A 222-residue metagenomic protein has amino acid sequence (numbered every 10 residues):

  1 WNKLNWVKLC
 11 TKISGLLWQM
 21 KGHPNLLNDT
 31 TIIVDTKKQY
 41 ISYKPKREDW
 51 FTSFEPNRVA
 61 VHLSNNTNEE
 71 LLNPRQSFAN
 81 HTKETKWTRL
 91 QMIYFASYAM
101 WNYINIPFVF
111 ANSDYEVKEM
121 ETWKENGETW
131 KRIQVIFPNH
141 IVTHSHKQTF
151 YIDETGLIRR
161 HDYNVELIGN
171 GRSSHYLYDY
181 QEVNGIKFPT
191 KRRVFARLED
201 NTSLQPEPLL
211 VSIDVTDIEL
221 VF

Functional and structural regions predicted by a protein language model:
W1-L71: N-terminal mature ectodomain segment of secretory-pathway/periplasmic proteins
K3, D35-T36, M120-W130, V183: Short, ordered beta-strand-loop transition motifs
C10-S14, D35, K44, H62 (+7 more regions): A structural detector for beta-sheet-dominated domains
G15-L27, K38-P45, W101-E116, F137-V142 (+1 more regions): Short, solvent-exposed secondary-structure boundary motifs
T30-I32, W50, E121, Q148 (+1 more regions): Residue-level detector of beta-strand structural context in well-folded domains
R47, F108-M120, E207-F222: Intrinsically disordered terminal and processing segments
N65-I141: Flexible, processing/modification-adjacent segments and terminal tails in exported/periplasmic/extracellular proteins
E128-F222: Gly/Pro-enriched, hydrophobic low-complexity segments that function as extracytoplasmic propeptides/linkers
